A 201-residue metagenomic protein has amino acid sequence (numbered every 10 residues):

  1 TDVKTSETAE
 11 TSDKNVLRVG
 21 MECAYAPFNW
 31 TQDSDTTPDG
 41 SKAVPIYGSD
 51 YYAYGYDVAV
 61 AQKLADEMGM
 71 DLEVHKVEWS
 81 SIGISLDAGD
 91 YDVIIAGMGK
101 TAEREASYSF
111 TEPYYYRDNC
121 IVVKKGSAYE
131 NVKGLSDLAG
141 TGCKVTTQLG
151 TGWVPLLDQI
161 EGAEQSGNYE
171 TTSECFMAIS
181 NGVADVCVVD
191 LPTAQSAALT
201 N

Functional and structural regions predicted by a protein language model:
K4, A9, D13-G97: Extracytoplasmic small-molecule ligand-binding "clamshell" domains of the periplasmic binding protein/Venus flytrap
C23, D50-D66, M98, R117-F176 (+1 more regions): Bilobed "Venus flytrap"/periplasmic-binding protein-like clamshell domains and structurally analogous long
Y25-Q32, E103-R104, E130, P155: Short, solvent-exposed loop/turn elements at domain surfaces
Q62, D71-D137: Acidic, polar ligand-binding/catalytic clefts
S80-I84, G97-S107, P155-Q159, S180-N181 (+1 more regions): A ligand-binding cleft/hinge motif common to bilobed small-molecule-binding domains
